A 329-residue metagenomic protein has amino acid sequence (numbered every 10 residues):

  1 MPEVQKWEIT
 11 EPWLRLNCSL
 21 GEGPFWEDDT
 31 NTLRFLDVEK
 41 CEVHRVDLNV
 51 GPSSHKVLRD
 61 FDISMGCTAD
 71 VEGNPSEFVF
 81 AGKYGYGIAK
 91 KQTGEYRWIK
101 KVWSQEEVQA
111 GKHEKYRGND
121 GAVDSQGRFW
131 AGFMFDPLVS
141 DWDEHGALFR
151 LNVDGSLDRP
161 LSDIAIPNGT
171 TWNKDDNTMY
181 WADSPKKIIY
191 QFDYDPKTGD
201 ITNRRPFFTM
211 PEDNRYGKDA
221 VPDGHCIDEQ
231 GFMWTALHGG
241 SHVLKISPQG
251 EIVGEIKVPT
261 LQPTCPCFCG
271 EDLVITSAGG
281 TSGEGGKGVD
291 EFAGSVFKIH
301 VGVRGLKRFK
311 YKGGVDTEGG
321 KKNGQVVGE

Functional and structural regions predicted by a protein language model:
P2-C18, D47-V57, K100-E106, R204-R205 (+2 more regions): A short helix->beta-strand "capping" segment at the edge of beta-propeller domains
L16-T30, F61-F78, Q105-R128, D158-T178 (+5 more regions): Beta-rich, blade/repeat-based domains predominating in secreted/periplasmic proteins but also intracellular
E27-D29, L33-E39, F78-Y84, A131-F135 (+4 more regions): Conserved beta-strand positions in repeat-built beta-propeller and related beta-rich domains
D28-D60, K83-K90: Beta-propeller domains
E42-H44, G85-G87, G146-F149, I188-Y190 (+2 more regions): A short loop-to-beta-strand structural motif that recurs across blades of beta-propeller domains
L48-N49, A89-G94, F192-D200, V301-K307: Short loop/turn segments immediately following beta-strands, especially the blade-tip and inter-blade linker loops
Q92-V139, H145: Asp-box/WD-like beta-propeller blade repeats and closely related beta-sheet repeat scaffolds
C267-E329: Blade-level signature of beta-propeller repeat domains, shared across WD40, Kelch, NHL, RCC1 and BNR/Asp-box propellers
